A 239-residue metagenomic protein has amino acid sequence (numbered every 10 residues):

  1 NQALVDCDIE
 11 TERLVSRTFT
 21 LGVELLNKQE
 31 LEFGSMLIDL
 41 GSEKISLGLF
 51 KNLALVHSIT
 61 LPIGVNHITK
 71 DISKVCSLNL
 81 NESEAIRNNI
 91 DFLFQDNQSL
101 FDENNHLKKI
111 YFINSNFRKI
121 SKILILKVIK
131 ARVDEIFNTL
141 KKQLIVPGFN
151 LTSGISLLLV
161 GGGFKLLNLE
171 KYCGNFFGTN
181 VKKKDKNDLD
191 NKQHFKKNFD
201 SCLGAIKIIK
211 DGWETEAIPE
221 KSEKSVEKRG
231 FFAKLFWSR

Functional and structural regions predicted by a protein language model:
N1-C7, T11-L14, A54-Q95: Glycine-rich phosphate-binding loop plus the immediately following alpha-helix
N1-M36, N79, L93-I125, P147-N150 (+2 more regions): Nucleotide/phosphate-binding catalytic cleft detector across ATP-hydrolyzing and phosphate-transferring enzymes
L4, I72, L140, L159 (+1 more regions): Residue-level signature of catalytic and energy-coupling elements of molecular machines, predominantly ATP/GTP-dependent
V5, L26-N27, D39, E135 (+1 more regions): Extended, folded domain segments that form the structural surfaces/walls around functional sites
L26-H57, I72, A205: Gly/Thr-rich phosphate-binding beta-strand-loop-beta motif of the actin/hexokinase/Hsp70
F92-F94, T152-F176: Glycine-rich phosphate-binding loops at beta-strand->alpha-helix junctions
F137, K141-S156: Phosphate/pyrophosphate-binding loops at sites that engage ATP/ADP/AMP, CoA/4′-phosphopantetheine, polyphosphate
F176-L203: Conserved phosphate-binding/catalytic loops in two-lobed NTP-binding clefts
